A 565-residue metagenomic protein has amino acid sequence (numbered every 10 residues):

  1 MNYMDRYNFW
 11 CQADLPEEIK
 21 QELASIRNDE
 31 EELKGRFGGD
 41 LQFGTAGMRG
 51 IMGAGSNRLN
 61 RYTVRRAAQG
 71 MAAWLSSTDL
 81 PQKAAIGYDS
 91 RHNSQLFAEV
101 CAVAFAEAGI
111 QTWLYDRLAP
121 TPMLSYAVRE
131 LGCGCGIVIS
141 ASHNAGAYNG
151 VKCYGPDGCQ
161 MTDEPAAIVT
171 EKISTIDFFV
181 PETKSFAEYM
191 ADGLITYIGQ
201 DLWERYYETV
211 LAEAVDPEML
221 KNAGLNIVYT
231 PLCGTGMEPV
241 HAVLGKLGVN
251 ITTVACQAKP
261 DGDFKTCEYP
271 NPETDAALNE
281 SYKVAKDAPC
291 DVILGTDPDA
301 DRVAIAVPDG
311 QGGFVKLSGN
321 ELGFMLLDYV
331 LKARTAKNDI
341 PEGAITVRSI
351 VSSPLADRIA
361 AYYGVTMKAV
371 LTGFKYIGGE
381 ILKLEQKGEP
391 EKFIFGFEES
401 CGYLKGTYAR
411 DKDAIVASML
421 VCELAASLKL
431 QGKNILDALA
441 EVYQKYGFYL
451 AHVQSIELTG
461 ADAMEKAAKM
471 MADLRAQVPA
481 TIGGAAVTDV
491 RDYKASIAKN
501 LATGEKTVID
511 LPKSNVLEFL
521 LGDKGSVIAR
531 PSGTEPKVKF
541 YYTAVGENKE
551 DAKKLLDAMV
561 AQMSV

Functional and structural regions predicted by a protein language model:
D5-C101, M190, I195-I227, T235: An N-terminal, well-structured beta->alpha segment
W10-D14, E32-F37, L41, N149-A277 (+1 more regions): Gly/Ser/Thr-enriched, mixed-charge loops and adjacent short helices that form phosphate/oxyanion-binding elements
F37-N57, A141-N144, P231-V243, P298 (+3 more regions): Conserved phosphate/anionic-ligand binding catalytic regions in large, soluble enzymes, centered on
A46, I86, L124, I137 (+11 more regions): Buried hydrophobic positions in well-ordered alpha/beta secondary-structure cores of metabolic enzymes
A85-Y148, G245-K246, N250-A304: N-terminal small/polar loop signature for handling phosphorylated ligands or for N-terminal nucleophile
Q95-V100, S125-R129, A147-C153, S174 (+12 more regions): Short acidic, glycine/serine/threonine-rich loops at helix termini
P156-C159, E171, D177, K283-R348 (+1 more regions): Replace "Mg2+/Mn2+-dependent" with "divalent metal-dependent
K286, C290-V292, G313, A333-R530 (+3 more regions): Phosphate-binding and adjacent anionic-ligand microenvironments
